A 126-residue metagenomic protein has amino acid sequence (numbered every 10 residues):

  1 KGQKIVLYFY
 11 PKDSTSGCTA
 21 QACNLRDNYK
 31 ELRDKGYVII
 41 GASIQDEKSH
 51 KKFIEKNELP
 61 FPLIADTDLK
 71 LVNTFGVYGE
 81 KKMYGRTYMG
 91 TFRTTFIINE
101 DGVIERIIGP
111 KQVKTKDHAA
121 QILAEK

Functional and structural regions predicted by a protein language model:
K1-K126: Chalcogenol-based redox active-site neighborhoods
